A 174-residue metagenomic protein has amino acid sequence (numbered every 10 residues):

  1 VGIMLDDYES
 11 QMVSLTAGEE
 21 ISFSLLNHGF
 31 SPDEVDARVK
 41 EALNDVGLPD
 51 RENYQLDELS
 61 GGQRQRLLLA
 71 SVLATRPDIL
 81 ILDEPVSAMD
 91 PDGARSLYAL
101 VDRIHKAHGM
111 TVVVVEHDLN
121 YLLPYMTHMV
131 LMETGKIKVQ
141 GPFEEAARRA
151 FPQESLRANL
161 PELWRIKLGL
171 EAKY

Functional and structural regions predicted by a protein language model:
D33-R51: Conserved ABC ATPase "signature" region
Q55-L59: Conserved ABC ATPase signature
R76: Conserved catalytic motifs of ABC-family nucleotide-binding domains
L80-D83: Catalytic Walker B motif of ABC-type/P-loop ATPase nucleotide-binding domains
P91-G93: Helix N-cap at the start of a conserved alpha-helix in ABC-type nucleotide-binding domains
E116-H117: H-loop/switch region of ABC-family ATPase nucleotide-binding domains
K136-L163: Conserved beta-strand-loop-alpha-helix hinge in the C-terminal portion of ABC ATPase nucleotide-binding domains
